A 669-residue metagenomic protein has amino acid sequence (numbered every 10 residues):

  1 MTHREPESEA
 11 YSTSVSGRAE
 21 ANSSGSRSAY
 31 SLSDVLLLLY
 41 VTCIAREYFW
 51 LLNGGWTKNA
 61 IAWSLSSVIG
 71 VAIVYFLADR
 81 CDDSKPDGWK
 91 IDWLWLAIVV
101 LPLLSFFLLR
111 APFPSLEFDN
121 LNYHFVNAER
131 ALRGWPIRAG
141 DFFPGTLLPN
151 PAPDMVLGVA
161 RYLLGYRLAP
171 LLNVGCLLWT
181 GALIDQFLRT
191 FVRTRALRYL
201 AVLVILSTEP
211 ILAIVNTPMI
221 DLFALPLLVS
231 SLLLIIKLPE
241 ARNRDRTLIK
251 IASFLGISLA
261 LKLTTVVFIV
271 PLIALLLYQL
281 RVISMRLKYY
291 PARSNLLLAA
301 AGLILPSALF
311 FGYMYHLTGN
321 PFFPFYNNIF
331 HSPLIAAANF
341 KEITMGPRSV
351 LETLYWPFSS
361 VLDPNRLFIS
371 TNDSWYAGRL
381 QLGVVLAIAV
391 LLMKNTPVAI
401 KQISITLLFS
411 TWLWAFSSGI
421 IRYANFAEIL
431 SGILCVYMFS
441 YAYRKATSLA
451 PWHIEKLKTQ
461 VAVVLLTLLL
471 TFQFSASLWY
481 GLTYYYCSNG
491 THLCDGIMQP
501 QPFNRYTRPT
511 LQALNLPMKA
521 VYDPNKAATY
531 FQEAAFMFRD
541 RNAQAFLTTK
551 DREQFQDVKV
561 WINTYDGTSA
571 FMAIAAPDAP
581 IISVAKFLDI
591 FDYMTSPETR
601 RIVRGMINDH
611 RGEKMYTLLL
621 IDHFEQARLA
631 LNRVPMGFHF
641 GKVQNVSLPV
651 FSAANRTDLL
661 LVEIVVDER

Functional and structural regions predicted by a protein language model:
M1-K90, A630: Membrane-embedded, hydrophobic transmembrane alpha-helices
H3, A19, L177-R189, S359-V398: Hydrophobic, aromatic-rich transmembrane alpha-helices and their immediate juxtamembrane boundary segments
S33-D34, R167-L168, I184-E209, L225-P226 (+1 more regions): Transmembrane-helix signature of polytopic, membrane-embedded enzymes that assemble or transfer cell-envelope glycans
W50, T247-L263, I269-A274, L305 (+1 more regions): Membrane-interface alpha helices of multi-pass inner-membrane proteins
F113-N127, R133-V156, L163-L168, L317-F325 (+1 more regions): Extracytoplasmic catalytic/substrate-binding loops of multi-pass membrane glycan-assembly enzymes
H124, E129, D221-L227, S258-L261 (+3 more regions): Hydrophobic/aromatic-rich transmembrane helices and adjacent perimembrane loops
H124, L468-I582: Membrane-embedded, lumen/periplasm-facing catalytic core of multi-pass transferases that use lipid-linked donors
Y278, R293-N365: Membrane-lumen/periplasm interface segments of specific transmembrane helices in polyprenyl phosphate-linked
